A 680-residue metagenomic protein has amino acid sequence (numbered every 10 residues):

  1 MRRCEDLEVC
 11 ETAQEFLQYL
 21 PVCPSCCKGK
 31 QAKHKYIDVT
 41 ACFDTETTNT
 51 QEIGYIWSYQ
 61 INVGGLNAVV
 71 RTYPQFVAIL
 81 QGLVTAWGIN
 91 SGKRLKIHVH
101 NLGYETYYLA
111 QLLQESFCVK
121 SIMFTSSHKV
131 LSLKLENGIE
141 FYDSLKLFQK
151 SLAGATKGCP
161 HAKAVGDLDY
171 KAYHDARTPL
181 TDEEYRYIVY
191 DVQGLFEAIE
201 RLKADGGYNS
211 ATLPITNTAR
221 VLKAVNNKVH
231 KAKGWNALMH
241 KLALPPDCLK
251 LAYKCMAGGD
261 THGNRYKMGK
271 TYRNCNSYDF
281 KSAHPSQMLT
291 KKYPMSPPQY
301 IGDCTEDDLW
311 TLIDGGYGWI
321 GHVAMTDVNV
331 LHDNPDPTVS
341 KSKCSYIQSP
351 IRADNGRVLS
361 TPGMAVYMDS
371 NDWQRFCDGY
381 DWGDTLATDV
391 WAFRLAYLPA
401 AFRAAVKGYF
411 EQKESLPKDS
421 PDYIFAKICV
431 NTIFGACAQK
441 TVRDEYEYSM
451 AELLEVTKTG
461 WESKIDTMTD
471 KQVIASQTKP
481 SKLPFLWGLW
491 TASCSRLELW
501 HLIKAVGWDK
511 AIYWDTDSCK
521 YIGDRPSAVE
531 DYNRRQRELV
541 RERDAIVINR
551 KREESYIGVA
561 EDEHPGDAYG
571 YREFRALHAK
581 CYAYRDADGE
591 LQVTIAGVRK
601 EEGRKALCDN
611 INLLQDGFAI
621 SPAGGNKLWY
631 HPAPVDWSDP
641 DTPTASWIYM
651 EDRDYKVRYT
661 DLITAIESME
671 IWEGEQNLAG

Functional and structural regions predicted by a protein language model:
M1-D38: N-terminal accessory regions of nucleic-acid-interacting proteins
Y36, Q51-W57, I61-H100, T106-G680: Conserved acidic
D44-N49: Ser/Thr-glycine-rich phosphate-binding loops at phosphate-binding pockets of nucleotides, nucleotide cofactors
